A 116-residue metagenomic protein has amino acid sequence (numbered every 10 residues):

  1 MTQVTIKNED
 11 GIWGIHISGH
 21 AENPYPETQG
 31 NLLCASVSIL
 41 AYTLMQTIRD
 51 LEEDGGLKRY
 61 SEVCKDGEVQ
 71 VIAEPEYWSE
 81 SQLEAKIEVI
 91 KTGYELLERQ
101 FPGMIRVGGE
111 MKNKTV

Functional and structural regions predicted by a protein language model:
M1-L32, Q46-V116: N-terminal intrinsically disordered, cationic/polar leader segments that include organellar targeting peptides
L33-I39: Gly/Ser/Thr-rich active-site loops/lids in small-molecule metabolic enzymes that frequently grip phosphoryl groups
I39, T43-T47: Alpha-helical support elements that line or immediately flank enzyme active sites and cofactor-binding pockets
